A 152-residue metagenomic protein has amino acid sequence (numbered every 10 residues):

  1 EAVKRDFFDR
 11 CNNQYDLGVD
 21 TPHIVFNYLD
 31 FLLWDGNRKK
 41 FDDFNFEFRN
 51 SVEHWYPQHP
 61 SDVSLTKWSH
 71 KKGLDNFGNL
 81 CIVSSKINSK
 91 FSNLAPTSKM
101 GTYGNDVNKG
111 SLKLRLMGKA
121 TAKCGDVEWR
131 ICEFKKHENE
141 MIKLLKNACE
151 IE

Functional and structural regions predicted by a protein language model:
E1-G73, F77, I82-V83, S89: Intrinsically disordered, low-complexity N-proximal targeting/linker segments that flank membranes
G73-N76, L80-E152: Long, cytosolic, alpha-helical-rich C-terminal regions that act as interaction/scaffolding modules
